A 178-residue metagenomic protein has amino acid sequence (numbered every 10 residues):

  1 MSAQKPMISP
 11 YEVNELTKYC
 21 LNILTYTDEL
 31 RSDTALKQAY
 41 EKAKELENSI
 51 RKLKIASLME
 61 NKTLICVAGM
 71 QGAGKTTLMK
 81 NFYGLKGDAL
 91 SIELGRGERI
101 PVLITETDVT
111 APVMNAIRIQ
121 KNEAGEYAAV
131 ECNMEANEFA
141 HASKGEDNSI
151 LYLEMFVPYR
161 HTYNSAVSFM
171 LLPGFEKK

Functional and structural regions predicted by a protein language model:
M1-Q71, L85-A166: N-terminal low-complexity/disordered regulatory or targeting extensions
G74: Conserved glycine(s) of the Walker
S165-S168, K178: Inter-motif core of Ras-like GTPase G domains
P173-K177: Conserved Switch II/interswitch segment of TRAFAC-class P-loop GTPases
